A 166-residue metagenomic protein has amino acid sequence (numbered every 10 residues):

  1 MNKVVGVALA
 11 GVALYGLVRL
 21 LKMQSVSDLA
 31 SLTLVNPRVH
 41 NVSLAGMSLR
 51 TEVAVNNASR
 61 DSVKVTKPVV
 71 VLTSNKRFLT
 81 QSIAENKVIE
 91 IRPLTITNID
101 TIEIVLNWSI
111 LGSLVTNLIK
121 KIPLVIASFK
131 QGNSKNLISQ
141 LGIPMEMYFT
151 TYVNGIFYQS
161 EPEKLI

Functional and structural regions predicted by a protein language model:
M1-L21: Single-pass alpha-helical membrane anchors
R19-M47: Low-complexity, acidic Ser/Thr/Pro/Gly-rich terminal tails and inter-domain linkers that flank the onset of structured
N41, V55-S62: Asparagine-centered strand-capping/turn motif at beta-strand->loop junctions
A45-E52, Q140-G142: Short, solvent-exposed loop/turn segments enriched in Ser/Thr/Gly
R60-L79: Short acidic, flexible loop segments centered on an aromatic residue
S74-I126: Intrinsically disordered, low-complexity Pro/Gly/Ser/Thr-rich segments with frequent PxxP/GP/PP motifs and embedded
L106-I166: Terminal connector regions
